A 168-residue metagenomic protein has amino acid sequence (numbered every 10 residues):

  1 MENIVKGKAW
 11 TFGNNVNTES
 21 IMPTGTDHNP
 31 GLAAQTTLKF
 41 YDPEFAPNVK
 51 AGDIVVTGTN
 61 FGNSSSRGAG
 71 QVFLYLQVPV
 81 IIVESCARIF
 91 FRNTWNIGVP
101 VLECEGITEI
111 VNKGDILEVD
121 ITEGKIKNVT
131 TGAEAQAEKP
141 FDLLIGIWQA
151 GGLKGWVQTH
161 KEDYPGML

Functional and structural regions predicted by a protein language model:
M1-V16, S20, G155-L168: N-terminal, positively charged, Ser/Thr/Ala/Gly-biased leader segments that form transit/presequence-like amphipathic
I4, V16, H28, L32 (+5 more regions): Conserved active-site and cofactor/substrate-binding residues in soluble primary-metabolism enzymes
T11, S20-E123: Feature captures the catalytic cores and cofactor-binding loops of soluble hydro-lyases/lyases that act on carboxylate
I97-L168: Acidic, glycine-rich flexible loop/linker segments
